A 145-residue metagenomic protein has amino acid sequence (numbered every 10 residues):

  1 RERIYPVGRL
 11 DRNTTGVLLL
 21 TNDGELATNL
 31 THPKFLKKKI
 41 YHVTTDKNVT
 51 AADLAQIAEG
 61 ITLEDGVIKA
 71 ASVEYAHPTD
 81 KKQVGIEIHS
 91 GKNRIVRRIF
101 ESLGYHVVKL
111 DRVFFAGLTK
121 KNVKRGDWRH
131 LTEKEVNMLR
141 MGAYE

Functional and structural regions predicted by a protein language model:
R1-E145: Basic, flexible Lys/Arg- and Gly-enriched helix-loop patches that mediate nucleic-acid binding at interfaces with rRNA
